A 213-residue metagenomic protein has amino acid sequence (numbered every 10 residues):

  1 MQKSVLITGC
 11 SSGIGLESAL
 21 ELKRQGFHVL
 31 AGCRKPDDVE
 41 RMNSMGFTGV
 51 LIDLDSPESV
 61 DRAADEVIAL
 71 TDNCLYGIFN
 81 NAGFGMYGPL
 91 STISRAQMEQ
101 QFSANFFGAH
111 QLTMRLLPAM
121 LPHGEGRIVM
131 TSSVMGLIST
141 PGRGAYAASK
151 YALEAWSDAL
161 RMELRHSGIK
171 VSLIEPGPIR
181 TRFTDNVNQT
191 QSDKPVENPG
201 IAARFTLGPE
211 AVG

Functional and structural regions predicted by a protein language model:
S11-S12: Conserved glycine-rich cofactor-binding loop
I52-R62, R95: The beta1-alpha1 cofactor-binding region of Rossmann-like NAD(H)/NADP(H)-dependent oxidoreductases
P89-L90, Q97-E99: Substrate-binding pocket helix/loop in short-chain dehydrogenase/reductase
S91, I138-G144: Active-site loop immediately N-terminal to the catalytic Tyr-X3-Lys motif of short-chain dehydrogenase/reductase
T113, S149: Active-site helix of classical SDR
S133: Residue(s) in the substrate-gating loop at a strand-loop-helix junction that position the organic substrate next
H166-G213: SDR active-site lid
